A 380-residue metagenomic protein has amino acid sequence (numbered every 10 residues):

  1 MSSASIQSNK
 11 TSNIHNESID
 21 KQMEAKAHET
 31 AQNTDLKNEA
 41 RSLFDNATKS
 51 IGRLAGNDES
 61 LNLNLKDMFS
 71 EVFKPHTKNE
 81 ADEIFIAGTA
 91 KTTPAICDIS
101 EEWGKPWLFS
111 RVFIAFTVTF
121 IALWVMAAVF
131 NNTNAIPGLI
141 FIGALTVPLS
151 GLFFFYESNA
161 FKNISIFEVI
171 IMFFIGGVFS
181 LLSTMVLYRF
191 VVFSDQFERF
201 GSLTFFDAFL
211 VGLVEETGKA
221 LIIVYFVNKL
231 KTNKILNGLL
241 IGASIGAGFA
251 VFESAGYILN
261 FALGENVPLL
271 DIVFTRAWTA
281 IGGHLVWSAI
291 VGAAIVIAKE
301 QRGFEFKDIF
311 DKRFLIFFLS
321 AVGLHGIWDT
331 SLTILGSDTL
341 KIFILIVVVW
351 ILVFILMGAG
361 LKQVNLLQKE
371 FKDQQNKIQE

Functional and structural regions predicted by a protein language model:
S2-E380: Hydrophobic alpha-helical segments at protein termini of multi-pass membrane proteins
